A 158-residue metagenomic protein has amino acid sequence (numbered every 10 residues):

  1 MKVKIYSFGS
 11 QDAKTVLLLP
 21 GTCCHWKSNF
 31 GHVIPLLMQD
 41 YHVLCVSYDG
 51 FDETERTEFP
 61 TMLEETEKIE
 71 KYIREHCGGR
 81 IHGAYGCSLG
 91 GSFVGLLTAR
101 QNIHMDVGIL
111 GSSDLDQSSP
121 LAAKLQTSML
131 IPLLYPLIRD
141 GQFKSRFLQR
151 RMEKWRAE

Functional and structural regions predicted by a protein language model:
M1-K2: N-terminal cap/lid segment of alpha/beta-hydrolase-fold proteins
Y6-E55: Conserved HGGG/HGGXW glycine-rich cap/lid loop of the alpha/beta-hydrolase fold
T15, H42, I81-G83, D106-V107: Structural signature of beta-strand start/N-cap positions in the alpha/beta core of ABC transporter nucleotide-binding
L37, L97-Q101: Aromatic pocket-lining residues of Rossmann-like dinucleotide-binding sites
L44-Y85: Active-site loop/oxyanion-hole signature of alpha/beta-hydrolase fold enzymes
G86-V94: Gly/Ala-rich beta-loop-alpha elbow adjacent to hydrolase catalytic centers
A99, M105-L137: Flexible "cap/lid" loop of the alpha/beta hydrolase fold
S119-L125, Y135-E158: Conserved alpha/beta-hydrolase catalytic His-Asp/Glu region
